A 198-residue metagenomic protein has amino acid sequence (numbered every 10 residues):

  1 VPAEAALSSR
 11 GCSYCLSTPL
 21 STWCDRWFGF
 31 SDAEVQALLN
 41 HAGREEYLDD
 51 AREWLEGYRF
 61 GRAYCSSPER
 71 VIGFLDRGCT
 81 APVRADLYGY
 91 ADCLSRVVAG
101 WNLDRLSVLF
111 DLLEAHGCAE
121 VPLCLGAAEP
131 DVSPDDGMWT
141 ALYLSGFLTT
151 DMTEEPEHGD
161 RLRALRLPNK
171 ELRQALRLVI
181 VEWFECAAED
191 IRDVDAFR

Functional and structural regions predicted by a protein language model:
V1-R198: Phosphate-binding site recognition
